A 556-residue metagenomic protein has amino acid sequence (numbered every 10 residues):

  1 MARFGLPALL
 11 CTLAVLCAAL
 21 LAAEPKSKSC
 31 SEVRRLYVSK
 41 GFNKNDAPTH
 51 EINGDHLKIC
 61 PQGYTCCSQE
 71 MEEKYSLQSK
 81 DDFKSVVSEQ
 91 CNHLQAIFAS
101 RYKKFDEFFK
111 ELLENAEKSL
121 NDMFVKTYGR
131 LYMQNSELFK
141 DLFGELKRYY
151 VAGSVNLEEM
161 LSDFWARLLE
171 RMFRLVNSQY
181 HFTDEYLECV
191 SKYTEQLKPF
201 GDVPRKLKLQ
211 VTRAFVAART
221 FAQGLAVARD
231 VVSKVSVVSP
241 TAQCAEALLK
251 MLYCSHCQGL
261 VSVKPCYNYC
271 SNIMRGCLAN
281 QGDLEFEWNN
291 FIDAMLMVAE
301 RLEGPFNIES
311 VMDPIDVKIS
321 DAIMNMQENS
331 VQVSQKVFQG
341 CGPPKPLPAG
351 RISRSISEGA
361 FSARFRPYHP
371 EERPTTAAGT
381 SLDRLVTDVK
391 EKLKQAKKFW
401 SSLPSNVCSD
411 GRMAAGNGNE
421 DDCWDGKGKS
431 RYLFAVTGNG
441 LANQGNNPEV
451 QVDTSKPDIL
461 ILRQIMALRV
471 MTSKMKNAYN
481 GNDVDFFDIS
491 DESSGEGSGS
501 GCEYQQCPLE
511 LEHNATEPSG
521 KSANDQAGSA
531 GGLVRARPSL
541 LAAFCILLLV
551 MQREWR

Functional and structural regions predicted by a protein language model:
A2-K80, V87, F286-R556: Eukaryotic terminal intrinsically disordered regions
L21-F361, P374-L382, K397, P404: Extended alpha-helical scaffold/tether regions of large eukaryotic proteins that assemble membrane-trafficking
